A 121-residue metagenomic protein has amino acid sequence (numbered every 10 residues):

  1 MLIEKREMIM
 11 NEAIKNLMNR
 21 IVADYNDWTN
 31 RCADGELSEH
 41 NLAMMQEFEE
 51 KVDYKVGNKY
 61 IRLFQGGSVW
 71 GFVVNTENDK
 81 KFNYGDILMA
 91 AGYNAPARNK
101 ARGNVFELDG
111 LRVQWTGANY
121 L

Functional and structural regions predicted by a protein language model:
L2-Y54: Negatively charged, low-complexity tracts enriched in Asp/Glu with abundant Ser/Thr
E7, E77-D79, D86: Intrinsically disordered, charged low-complexity linkers and terminal tails that flank or connect structured domains
I21, L63-Q65, L108: Intrinsically disordered, low-complexity regions enriched in Ser/Pro/Gly/Gln/His and often acidic
L42-F82: Amphipathic, interaction-prone secondary-structure segments
M44, F48, V113-L121: A cross-kingdom feature marking charged/low-complexity
N83-V113: A short, surface-exposed interaction/processing loop segment used at functional sites
